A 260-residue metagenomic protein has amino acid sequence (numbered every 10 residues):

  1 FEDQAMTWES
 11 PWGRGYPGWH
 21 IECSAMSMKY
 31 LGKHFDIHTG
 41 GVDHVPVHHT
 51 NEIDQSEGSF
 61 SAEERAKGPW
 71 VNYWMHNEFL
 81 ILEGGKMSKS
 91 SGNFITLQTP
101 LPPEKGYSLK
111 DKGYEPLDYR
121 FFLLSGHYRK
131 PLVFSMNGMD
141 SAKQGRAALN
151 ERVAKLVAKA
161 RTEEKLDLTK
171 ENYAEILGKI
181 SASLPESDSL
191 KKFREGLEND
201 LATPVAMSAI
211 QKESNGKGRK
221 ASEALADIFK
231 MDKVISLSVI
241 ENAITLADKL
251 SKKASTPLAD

Functional and structural regions predicted by a protein language model:
F1-K159: Alpha-helical recognition segments enriched in aromatics with Gly/Pro capping that present substrate-recognition
F94-D260: Structural preference for alpha-helix termini/caps and helix-kink/transition segments
